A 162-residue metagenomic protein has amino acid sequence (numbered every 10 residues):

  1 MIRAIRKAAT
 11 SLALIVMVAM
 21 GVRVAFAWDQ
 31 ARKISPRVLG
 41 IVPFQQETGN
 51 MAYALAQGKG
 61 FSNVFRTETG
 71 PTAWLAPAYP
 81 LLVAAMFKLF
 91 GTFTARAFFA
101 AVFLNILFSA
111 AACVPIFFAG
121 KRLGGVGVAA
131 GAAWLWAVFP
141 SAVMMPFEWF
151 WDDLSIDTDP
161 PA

Functional and structural regions predicted by a protein language model:
M1-W28: Start-transfer (signal-anchor) and selected internal transmembrane alpha helices of multi-pass inner/ER membrane
A8, F93-F99, L123-G131: Membrane-helix interface segments
I15, P71-T72, A101-S109, W151 (+1 more regions): Alpha-helical transmembrane segments of multi-pass integral membrane proteins
A19, A132-P140, M144: Short helix- or helix-capping micro-motifs that position conserved polar/aromatic residues at function-defining sites
W28-R37, F44-P71, A78, A85-L89: Extracytosolic helix-loop segments that constitute the early lumenal/periplasmic catalytic or substrate-binding loops
Y53, V83, F87, C113-K121 (+1 more regions): Hydrophobic transmembrane alpha-helices
F99-G124: Transmembrane-helix motifs of polytopic, lipid-linked glycan transferases
F147-P161: Short acidic/glycine- and proline-prone juxtamembrane loop motifs at membrane-interface regions of multi-pass membrane
